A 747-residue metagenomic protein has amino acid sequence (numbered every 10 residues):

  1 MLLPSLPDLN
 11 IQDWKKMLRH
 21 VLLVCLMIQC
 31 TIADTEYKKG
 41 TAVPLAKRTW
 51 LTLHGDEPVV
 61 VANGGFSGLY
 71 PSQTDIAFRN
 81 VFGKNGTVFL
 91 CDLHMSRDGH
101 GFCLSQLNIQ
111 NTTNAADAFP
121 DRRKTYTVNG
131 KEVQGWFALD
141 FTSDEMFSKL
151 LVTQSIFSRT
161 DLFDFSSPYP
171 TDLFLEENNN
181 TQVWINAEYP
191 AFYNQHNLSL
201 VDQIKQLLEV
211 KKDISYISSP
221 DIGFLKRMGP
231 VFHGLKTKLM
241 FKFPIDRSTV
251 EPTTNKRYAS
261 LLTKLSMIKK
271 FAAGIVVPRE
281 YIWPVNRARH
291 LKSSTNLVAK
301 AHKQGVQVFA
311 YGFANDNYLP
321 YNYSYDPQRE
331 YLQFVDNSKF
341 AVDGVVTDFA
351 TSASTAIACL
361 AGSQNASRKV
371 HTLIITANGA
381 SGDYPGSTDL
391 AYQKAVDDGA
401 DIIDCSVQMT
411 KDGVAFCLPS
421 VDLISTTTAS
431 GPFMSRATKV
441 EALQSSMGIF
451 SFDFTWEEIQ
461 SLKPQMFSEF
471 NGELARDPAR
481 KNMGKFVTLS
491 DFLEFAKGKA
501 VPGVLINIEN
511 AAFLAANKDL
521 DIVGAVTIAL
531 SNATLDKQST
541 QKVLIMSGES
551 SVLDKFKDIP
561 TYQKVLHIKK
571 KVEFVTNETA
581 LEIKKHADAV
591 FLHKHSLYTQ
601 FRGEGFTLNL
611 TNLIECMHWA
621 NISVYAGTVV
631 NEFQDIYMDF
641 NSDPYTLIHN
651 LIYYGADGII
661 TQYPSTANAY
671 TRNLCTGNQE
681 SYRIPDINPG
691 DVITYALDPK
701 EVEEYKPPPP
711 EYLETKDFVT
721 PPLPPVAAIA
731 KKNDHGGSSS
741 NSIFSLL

Functional and structural regions predicted by a protein language model:
L6, D13-L747: Phosphate-group recognition and catalysis centered on beta-loop-alpha active-site segments
